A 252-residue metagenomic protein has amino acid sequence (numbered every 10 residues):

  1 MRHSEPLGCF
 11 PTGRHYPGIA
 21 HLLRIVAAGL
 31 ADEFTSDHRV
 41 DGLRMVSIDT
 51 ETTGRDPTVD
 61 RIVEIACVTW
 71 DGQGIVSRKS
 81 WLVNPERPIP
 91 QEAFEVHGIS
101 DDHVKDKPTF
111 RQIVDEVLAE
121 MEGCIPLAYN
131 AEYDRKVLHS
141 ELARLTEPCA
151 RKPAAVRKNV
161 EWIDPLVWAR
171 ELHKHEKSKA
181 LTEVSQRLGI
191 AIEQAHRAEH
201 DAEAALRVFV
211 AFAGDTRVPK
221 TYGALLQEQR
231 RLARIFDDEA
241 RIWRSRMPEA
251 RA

Functional and structural regions predicted by a protein language model:
R2-V40, R207-A252: Acidic two-metal-ion nuclease catalytic site recognized across multiple nuclease folds, prominently DnaQ/RNase D-T
H3-S4, G8-N159, K174-H196: Conserved non-catalytic scaffold segment of RNase H-like nuclease domains
K136, L166, E203: Active-site phosphate/pyrophosphate-handling residues
V160-K174: Short, flexible loop segments at boundaries between secondary-structure elements
V167-R170, Q186, R207-V210: Generic alpha-helical structural context detector
R197-V210: Acidic, divalent-metal-coordinating active-site segment for phosphoryl/phosphodiester hydrolysis, typified by short
